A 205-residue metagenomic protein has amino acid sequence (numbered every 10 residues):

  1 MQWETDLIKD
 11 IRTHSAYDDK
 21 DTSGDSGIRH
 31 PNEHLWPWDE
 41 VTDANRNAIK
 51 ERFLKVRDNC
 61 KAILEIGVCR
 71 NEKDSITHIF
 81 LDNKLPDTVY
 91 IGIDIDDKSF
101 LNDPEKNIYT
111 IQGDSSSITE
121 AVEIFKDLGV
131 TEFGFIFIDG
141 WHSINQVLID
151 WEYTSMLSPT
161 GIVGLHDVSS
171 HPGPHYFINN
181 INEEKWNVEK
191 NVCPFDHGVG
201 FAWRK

Functional and structural regions predicted by a protein language model:
M1-F137, W141-K205: A short alpha-helical cap/connector motif
